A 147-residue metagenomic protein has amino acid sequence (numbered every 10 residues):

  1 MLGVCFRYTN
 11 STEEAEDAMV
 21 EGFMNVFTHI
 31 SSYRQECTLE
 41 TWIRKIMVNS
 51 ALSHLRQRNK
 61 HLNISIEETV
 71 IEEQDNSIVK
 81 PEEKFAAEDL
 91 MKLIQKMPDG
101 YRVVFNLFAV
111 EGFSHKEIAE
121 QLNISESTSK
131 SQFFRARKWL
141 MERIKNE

Functional and structural regions predicted by a protein language model:
M1-T12, H29, I94, W139: Amphipathic, Lys/Arg- and hydrophobic-enriched alpha-helical face
L2-E21, Q121, E126: Short, charged helix-capping/linker segments at alpha-helix termini
G3, D17-M24, C37-N49: Structural recognition of an alpha-helix C-terminal capping motif at a helix-to-coil junction
R7-N10, V20-T38, Q57-R58: Sigma70-family region 2
S31-R34, K45-S65, E83: Arg/Lys-rich amphipathic alpha helix in sigma70-family domain 2
L52, V110, E120-N146: DNA-recognition helix of helix-turn-helix
K60-A87, S114: Internal acidic/polar
V104-F105: A short pre-motif secondary-structure segment
